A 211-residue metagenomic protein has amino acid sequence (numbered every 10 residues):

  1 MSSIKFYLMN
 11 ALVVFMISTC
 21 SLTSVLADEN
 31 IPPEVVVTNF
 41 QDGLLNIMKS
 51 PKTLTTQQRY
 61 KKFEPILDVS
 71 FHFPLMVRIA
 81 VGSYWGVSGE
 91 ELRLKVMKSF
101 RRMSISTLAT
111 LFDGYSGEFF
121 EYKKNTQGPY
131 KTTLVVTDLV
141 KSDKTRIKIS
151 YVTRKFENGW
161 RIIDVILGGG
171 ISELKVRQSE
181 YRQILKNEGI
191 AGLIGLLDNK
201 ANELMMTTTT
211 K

Functional and structural regions predicted by a protein language model:
M1-L12: Bacterial N-terminal signal peptides that target proteins for export
N10-S21: Bacterial N-terminal signal peptides
L22-D28: Sec/Tat signal peptide C-region and signal peptidase I cleavage site
N30-L111: Early exported N-terminus immediately downstream of N-terminal targeting peptides
T38, L134-D138, K148-V152, D164-I166: Soluble periplasmic/extracytoplasmic beta-strand elements of cell-envelope proteins
S106-I147, L197-K211: Surface-exposed, charged secondary-structure patches
S150-K175: Short beta-strand edge/turn micro-motifs at domain boundaries
I166-K211: Low-complexity, intrinsically disordered terminal/linker segments enriched in charged and Gly/Pro repeats
